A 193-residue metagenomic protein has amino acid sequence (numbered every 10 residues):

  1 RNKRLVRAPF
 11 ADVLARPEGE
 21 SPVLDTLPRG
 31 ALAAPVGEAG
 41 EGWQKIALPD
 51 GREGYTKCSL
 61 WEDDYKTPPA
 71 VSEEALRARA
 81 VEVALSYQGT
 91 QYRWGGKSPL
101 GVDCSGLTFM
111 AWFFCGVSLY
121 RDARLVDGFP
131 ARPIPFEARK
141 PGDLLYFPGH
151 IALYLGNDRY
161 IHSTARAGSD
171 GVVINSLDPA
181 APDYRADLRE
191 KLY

Functional and structural regions predicted by a protein language model:
R1-D12, P17-E18, V23-T26, A34 (+3 more regions): Boundary regions of SH3-family modules and the immediately adjacent low-complexity/disordered segments in eukaryotic
N2-V13, A111-D127: Short, basic/aromatic beta-hairpin or loop at an interaction surface
V23, P28-R29, K140-P141: Short, flexible surface segments
G37-E41, H150-L153: Short, charged beta-turn/beta-strand-edge "cap" motif at the junction between a beta-strand and an adjacent loop
A84, G96-C115: Active-site nucleophilic cysteine motif
Y92-K97, R121-A123: Surface-exposed patches in mature extracellular/periplasmic domains of secreted proteins
V117-D178: ...with weaker cross-activation on analogous glycine-rich loops/strands in unrelated enzymes
A180-Y193: Low-complexity, Gly/Ser/Thr/Pro-rich intrinsically disordered linker/tail segments
